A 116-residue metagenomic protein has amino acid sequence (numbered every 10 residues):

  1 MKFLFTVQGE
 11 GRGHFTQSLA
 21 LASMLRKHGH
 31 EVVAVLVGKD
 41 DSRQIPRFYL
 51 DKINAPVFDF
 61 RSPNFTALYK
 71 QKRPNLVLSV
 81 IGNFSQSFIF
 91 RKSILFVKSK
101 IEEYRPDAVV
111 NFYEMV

Functional and structural regions predicted by a protein language model:
M1-L4: Extreme N-terminal starter segment of soluble prokaryotic enzymes
T6-Q8, V35-L36: Short hydrophobic segments within beta-strands
V7-L19: A short, glycine/small-residue-rich beta-strand->loop->alpha-helix junction that serves as a flexible
E10-G11, P63-F65, M115: Short glycine-rich anion-binding loops that position phosphate/pyrophosphate groups of nucleotides and phosphorylated
A22, R26: Gly/Ala-rich phosphate-binding loop of Rossmann-like dinucleotide-binding domains, activating on the conserved
K27-H28, V32-S85: Conserved nucleotide-sugar phosphate-binding/catalytic loop shared by glycosyltransferases and other
D41, M115-V116: Alpha-helix capping/helix-boundary segments
Q71-M115: Conserved nucleotide-sugar donor-binding subdomain of glycosyltransferases
